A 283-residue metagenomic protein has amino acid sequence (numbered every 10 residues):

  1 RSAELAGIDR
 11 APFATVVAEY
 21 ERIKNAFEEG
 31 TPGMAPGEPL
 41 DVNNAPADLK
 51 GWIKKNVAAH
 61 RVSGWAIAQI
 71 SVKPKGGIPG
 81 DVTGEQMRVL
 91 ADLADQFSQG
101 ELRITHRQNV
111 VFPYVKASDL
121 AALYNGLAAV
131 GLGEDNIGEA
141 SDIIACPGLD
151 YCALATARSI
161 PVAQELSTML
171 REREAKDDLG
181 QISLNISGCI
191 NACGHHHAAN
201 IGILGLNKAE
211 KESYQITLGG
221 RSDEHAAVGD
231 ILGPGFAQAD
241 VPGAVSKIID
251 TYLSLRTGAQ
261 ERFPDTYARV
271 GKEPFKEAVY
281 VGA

Functional and structural regions predicted by a protein language model:
R1-A283: Peripheral terminal and linker regions in Fe-S/redox and tRNA-modifying enzymes
